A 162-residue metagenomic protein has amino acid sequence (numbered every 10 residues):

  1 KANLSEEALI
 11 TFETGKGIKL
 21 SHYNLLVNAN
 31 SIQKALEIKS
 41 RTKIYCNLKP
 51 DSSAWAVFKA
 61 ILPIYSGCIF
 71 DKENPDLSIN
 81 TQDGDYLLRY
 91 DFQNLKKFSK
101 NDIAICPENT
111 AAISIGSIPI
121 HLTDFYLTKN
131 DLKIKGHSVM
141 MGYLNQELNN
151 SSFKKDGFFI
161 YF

Functional and structural regions predicted by a protein language model:
L4-T11, K16-F92: AMP-binding/adenylate-forming
I10, D124, D131: Conserved beta-strand and immediately adjacent loop positions that scaffold enzyme active sites
I10-G17, S21, A104-T110, Y161-F162: Ser/Thr-glycine-rich phosphate-binding loops at phosphate-binding pockets of nucleotides, nucleotide cofactors
G17, L95, G142-Y143: Glycine/Thr-rich phosphate-binding loops of Rossmann-like dinucleotide-binding domains
I18-K19, P119, K133-I134: Short aromatic/basic micro-patch
Y65-I69, D76-L127, G136: Gly/Ser/Thr-rich phosphate-binding loop
L132-F162: Conserved ATP-binding/catalytic segment of the ANL
